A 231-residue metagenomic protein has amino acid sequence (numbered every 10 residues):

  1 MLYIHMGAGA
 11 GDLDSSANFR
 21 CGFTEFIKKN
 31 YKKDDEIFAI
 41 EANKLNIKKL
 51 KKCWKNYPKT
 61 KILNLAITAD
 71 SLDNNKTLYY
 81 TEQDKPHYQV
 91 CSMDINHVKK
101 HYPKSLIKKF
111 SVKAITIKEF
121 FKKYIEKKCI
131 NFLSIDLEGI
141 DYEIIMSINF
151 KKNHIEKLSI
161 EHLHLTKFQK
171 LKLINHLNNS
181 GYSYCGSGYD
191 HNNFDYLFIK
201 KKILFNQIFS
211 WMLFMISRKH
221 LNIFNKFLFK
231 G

Functional and structural regions predicted by a protein language model:
M1-G231: Phosphate/nucleotide-binding beta-alpha loop and adjacent structural elements of enzyme active sites
